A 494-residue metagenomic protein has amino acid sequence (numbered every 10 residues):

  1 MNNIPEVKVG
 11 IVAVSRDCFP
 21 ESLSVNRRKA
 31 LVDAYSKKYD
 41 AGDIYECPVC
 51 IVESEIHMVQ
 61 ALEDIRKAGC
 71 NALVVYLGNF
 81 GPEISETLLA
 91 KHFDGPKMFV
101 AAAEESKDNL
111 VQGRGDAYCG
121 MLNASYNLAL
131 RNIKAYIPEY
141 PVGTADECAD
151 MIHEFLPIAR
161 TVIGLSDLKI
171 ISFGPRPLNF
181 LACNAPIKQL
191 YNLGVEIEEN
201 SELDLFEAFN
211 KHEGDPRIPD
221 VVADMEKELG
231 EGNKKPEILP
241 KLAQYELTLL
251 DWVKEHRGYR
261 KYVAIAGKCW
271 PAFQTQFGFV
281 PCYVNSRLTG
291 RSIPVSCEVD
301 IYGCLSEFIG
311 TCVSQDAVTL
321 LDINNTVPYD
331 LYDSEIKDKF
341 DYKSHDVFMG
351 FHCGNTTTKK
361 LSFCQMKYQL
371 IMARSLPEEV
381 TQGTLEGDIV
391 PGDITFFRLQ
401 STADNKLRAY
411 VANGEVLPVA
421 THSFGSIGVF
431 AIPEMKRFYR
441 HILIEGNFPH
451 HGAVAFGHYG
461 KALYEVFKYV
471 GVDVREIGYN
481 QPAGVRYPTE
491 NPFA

Functional and structural regions predicted by a protein language model:
M1-K37: N-terminal basic/disordered segments at the start of proteins
N2, V7-V9, G42-D43, A101 (+2 more regions): Cap/lid and interdomain-hinge subdomains that line or gate substrate/regulatory clefts in soluble alpha/beta enzymes
H57-C70, T87-L89, T248-G258: Short, well-structured alpha-helical segments in soluble
C70-N79, M98-V100, Y262-G267: Periplasmic-binding protein-like
G81-D94, Q274-S286, K436: Short Gly/Thr/Asp-enriched flexible loops that form oxyanion-binding sites at enzyme active sites
V221-V313: Long, internal scaffold/assembly segments composed of regular secondary structure
T289-F424: C-terminal catalytic subdomain
Q369-A494: Extended hydrophobic packing segments that form well-structured cores
